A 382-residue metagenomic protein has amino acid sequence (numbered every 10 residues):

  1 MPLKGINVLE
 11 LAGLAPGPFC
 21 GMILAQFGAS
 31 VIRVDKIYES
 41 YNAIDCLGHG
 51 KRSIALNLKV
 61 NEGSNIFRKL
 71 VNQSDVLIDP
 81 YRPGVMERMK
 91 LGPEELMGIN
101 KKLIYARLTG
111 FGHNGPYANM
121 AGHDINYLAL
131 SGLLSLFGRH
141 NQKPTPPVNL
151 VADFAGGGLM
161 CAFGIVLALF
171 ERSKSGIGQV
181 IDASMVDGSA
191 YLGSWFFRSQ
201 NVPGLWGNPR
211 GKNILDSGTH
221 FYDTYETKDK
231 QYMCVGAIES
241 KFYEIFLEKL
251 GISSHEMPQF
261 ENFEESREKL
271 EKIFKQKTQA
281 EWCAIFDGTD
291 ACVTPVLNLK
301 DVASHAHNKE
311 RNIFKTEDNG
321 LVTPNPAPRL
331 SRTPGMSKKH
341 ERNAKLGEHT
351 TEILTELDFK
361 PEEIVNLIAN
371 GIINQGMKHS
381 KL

Functional and structural regions predicted by a protein language model:
M1, K378-L382: Eukaryotic N-terminal low-complexity, Ser/Thr- and Lys/Arg-rich leader segments that predominantly function as
P2-E39: Conserved small-residue-rich beta-alpha loop and adjacent elements that most often cradle the phosphate/pyrophosphate
L9, L47-I99, K275: A structured beta-alpha segment of the ubiquitous adenosine-cofactor-binding alpha/beta core
I23, F27, E87-M233, A237-I238 (+1 more regions): Active-site-adjacent "lid/gating" segments in soluble enzymes
Q26-L58: Glycine-rich phosphate-binding loop and adjoining beta1-alpha1-beta2 segment of Rossmann-like nucleotide-binding folds
H220-V293: Aromatic-enriched alpha-helical interface/lid elements that frame and gate functional surfaces
G288-H340: A glycine-rich dinucleotide-binding beta-alpha-beta segment and adjacent secondary-structure elements that constitute
D318-I368: Flexible, small-/acidic-enriched active-site or ligand-binding loops
